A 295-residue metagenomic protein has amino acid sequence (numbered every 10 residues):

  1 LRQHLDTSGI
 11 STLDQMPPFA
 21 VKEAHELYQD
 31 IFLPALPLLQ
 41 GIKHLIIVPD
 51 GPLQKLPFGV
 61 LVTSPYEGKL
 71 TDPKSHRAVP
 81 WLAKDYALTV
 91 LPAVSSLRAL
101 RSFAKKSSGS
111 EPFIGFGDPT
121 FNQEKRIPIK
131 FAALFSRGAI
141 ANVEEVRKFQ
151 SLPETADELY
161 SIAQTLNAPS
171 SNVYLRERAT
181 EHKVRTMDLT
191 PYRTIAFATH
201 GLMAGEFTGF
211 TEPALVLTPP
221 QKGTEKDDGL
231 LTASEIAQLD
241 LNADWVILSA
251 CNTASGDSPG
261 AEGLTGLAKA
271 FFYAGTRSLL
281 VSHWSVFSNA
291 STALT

Functional and structural regions predicted by a protein language model:
L1-T295: Catalytic cores of enzymes
